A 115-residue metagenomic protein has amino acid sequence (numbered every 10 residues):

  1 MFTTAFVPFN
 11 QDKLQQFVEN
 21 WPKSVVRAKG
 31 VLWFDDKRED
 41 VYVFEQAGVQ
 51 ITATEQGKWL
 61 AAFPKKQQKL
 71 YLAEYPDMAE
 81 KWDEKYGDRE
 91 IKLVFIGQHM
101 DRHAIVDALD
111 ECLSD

Functional and structural regions predicted by a protein language model:
M1-D115: P-loop NTP-binding site
